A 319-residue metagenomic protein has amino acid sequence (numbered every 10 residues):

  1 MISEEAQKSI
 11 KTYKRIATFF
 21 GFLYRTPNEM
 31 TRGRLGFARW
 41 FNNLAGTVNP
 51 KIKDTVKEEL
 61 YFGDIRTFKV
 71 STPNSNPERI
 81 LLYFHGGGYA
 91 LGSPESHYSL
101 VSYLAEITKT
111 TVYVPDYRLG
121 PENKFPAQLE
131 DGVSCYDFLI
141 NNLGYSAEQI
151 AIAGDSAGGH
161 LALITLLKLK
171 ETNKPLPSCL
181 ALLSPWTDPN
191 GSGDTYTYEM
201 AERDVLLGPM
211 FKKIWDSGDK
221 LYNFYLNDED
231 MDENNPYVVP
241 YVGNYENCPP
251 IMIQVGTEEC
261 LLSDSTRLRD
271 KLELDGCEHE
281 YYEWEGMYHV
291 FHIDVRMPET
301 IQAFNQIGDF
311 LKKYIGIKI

Functional and structural regions predicted by a protein language model:
M1-P73, D216, N227, D232 (+1 more regions): A glycine/proline-hinged amphipathic helix-loop "lid/cap" segment that gates access to hydrophobic ligand pockets
E58-F68, T72-I319: Alpha/beta-hydrolase superfamily serine-hydrolase fold, recognizing
